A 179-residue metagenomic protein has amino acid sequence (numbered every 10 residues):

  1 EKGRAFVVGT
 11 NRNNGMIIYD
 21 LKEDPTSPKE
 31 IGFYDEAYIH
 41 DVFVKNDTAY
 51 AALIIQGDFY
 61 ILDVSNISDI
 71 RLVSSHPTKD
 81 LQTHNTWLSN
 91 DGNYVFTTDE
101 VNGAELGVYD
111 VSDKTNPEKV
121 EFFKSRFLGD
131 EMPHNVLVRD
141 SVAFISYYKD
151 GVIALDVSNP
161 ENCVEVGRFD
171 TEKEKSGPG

Functional and structural regions predicted by a protein language model:
E1-G179: Feature marking well-ordered beta-strand scaffolds used for ligand recognition
